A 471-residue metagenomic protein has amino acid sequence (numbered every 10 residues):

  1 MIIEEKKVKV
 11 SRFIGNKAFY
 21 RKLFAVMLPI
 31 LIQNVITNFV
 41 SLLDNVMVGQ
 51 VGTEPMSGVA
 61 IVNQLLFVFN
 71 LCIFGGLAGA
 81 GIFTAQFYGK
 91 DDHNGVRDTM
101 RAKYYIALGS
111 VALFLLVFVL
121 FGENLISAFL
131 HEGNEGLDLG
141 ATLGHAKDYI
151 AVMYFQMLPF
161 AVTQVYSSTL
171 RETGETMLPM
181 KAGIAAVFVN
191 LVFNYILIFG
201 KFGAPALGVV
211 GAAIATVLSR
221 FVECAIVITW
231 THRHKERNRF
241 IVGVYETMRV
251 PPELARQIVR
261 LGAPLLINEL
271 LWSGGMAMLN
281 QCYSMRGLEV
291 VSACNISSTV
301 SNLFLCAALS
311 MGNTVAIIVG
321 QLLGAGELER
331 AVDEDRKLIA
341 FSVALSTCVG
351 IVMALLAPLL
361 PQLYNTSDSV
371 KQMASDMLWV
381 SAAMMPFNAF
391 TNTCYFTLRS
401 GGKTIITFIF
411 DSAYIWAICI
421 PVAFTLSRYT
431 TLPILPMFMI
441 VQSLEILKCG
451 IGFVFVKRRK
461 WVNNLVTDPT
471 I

Functional and structural regions predicted by a protein language model:
M1-M27, T84-Q156, A204-G262, V319-M384 (+1 more regions): Short alpha-helical transmembrane segments in multi-pass integral membrane proteins
I14-V46, Q50-V51, F67-G79, F83 (+6 more regions): N-terminal transmembrane alpha-helices
A25-D44, V152, T163, A186 (+5 more regions): Transmembrane helical elements of multi-pass membrane transporters/channels
V35, F39-S57, I126-G140, I196-L207 (+4 more regions): Helix-terminus/linker motif at the lipid-water interface of multi-pass membrane proteins
L42-V46, V165-T169, V192-F199, I228 (+7 more regions): Alpha-helical transmembrane segments of multipass membrane proteins
M56-L116, F160-P179, A293-A357, N388-T407: Small-residue-rich hydrophobic transmembrane alpha-helices
L77, G81, V152-R171, P179-V187 (+6 more regions): Short runs within selected transmembrane alpha-helices of multi-pass transporters and secretion channels
